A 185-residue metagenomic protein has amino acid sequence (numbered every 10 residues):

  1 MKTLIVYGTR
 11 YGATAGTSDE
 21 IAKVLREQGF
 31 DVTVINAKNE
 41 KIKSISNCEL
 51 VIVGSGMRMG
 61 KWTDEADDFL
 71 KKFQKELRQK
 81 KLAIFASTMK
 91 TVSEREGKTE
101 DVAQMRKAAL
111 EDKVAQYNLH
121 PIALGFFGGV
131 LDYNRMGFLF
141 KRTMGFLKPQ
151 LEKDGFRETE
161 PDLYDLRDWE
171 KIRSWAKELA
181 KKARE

Functional and structural regions predicted by a protein language model:
K2-F30: N-terminal beta1-alpha1 ligand-phosphate binding loop
R10-Y11, N39, M89, L131: Short, glycine/serine-rich, charged loops/turns that create anion-binding and catalytic segments at active sites
G16, Q28, T33, R58-E185: FMN-binding flavodoxin-like domain, especially the glycine-rich phosphate-binding loop
D31-K41: A short glycine-rich beta-strand->turn/loop micro-motif centered on a GG-aromatic cluster
I45-S46, L77: A short, aliphatic-rich alpha-helical micro-motif
S55: Glycine-rich, N-terminal phosphate-binding loop of Rossmann-like dinucleotide-binding domains
